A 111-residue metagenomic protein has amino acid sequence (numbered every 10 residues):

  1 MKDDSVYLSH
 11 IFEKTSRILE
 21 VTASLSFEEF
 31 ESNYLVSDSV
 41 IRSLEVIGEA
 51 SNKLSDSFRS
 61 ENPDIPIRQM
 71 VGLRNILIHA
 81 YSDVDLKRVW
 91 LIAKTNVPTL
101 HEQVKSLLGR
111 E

Functional and structural regions predicted by a protein language model:
M1-E111: Solvent-exposed interaction patches of small proteins and small membrane subunits
